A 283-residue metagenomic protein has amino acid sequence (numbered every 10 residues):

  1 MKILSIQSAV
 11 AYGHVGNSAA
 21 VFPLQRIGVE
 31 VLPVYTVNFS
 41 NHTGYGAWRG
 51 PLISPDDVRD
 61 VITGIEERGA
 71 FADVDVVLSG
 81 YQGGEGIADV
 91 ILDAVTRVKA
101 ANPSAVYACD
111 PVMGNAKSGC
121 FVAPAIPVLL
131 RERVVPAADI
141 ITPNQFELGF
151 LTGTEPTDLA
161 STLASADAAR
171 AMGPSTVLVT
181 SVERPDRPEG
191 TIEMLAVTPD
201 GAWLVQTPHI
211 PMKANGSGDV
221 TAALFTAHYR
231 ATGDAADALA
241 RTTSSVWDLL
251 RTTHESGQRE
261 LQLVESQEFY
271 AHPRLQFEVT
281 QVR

Functional and structural regions predicted by a protein language model:
K2-C120, Q267-H272, F277-R283: Conserved N-terminal subdomain of the carbohydrate kinase-like
A11, A202-G216: Short pre-catalytic strand/loop immediately N-terminal to key active-site residues, enriched for Gly-Thr
V29, T63-F71, T96, A100 (+7 more regions): Generic secondary-structure signature for well-ordered alpha-helical cores
H42-G44, T154, P188-E189, D248: Short Asp/Glu-rich motifs
G84-E85, N115-C120, S181-D186, P211-N215: Short, small-residue-enriched loops and turns at beta-alpha junctions that line or gate enzyme active sites
C120-A202, A231-A236: Conserved phosphate/ATP/ADP-binding segment of small-molecule kinases
G149-F150, K213-A235, L239: Short, small-residue alpha-helix embedded
A236-R283: Charged C-terminal helix
